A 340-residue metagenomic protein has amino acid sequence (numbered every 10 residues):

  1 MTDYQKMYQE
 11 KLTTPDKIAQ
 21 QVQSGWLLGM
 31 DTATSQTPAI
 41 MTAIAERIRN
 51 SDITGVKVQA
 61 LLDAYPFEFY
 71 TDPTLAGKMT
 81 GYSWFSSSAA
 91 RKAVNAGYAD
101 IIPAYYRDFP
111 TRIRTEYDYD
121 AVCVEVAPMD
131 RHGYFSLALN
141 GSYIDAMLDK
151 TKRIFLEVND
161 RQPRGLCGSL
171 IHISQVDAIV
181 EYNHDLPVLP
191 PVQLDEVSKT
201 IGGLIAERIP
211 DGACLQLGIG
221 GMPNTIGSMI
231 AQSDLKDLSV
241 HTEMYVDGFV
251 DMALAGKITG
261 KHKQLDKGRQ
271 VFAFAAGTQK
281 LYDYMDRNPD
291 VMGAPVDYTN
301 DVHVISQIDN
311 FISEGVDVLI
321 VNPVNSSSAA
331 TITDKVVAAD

Functional and structural regions predicted by a protein language model:
M1-V302, S306, S313: Conserved alpha/beta enzyme-core scaffold
D290-D340: A residue-level marker of the well-folded mature domains of exported/periplasmic proteins
